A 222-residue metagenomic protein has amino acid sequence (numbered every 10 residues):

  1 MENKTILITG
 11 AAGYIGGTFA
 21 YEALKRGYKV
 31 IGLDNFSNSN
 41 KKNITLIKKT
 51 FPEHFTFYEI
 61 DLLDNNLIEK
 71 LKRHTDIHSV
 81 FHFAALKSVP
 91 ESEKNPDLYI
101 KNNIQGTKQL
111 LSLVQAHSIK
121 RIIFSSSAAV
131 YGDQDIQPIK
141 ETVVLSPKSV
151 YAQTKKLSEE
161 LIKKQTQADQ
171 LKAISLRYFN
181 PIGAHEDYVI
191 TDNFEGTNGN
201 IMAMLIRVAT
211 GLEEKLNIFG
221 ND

Functional and structural regions predicted by a protein language model:
M1-A184: N-terminal Rossmann-like NAD(P)+-binding domain of SDR-like oxidoreductases, especially those catalyzing
K164-D222: NAD(P)-dependent short-chain dehydrogenase/reductase
